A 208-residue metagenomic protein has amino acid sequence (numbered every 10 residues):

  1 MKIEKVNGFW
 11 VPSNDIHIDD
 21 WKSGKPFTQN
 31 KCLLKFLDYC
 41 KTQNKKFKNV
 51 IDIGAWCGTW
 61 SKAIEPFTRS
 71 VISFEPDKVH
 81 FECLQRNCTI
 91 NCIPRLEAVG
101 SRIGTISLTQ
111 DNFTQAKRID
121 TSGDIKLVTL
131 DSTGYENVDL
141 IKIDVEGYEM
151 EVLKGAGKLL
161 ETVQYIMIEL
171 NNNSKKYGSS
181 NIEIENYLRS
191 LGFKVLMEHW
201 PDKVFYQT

Functional and structural regions predicted by a protein language model:
M1-I90, S180-T208: S-adenosyl-L-methionine
K2-L34, I90-E136: Glycine-rich adenosyl-binding loop in Rossmann-like folds that engage adenosine-containing cofactors
L37-Y39, Q43, G104-S107, L153: Adenylate-forming
N49-W60, S122-G123, L127-G178: Active-site segment flanking the S-adenosylmethionine/decSAM binding pocket in AdoMet-dependent transferases
I64, L84, L108, V152-A156: Hydrophobic packing residues within well-ordered alpha-helices of enzyme cores
D77-K78, A98-R102, G147, N172-S174: Short "lid" loop at the C-terminus of a central beta-strand within the Rossmann-like core of SAM-dependent
